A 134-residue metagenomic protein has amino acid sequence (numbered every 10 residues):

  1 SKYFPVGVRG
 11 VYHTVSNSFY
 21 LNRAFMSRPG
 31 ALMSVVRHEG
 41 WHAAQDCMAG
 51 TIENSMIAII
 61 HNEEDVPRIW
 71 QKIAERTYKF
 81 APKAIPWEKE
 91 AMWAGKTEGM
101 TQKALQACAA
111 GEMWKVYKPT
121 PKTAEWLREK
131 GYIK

Functional and structural regions predicted by a protein language model:
S1-T14, S18-Y20: Predominantly extracellular/secreted Zn2+-dependent metalloproteases
Y3-P5, M26-S27, W41, G50-T51: Short, solvent-exposed loop/turn segments at secondary-structure junctions
S18-V36: Short pre-active-site segment immediately N-terminal to the catalytic Zn-binding motif
Y20, A43-Q45, W93: Structural recognition of the beta-strand scaffold that forms the well-ordered cores of secreted hydrolase catalytic
M33, R37, W41, M92-K96: Non-transmembrane alpha-helical segments in soluble domains of secreted/periplasmic/extracellular proteins
G40-A58: Catalytic Zn2+-binding segment of zinc metalloproteases
N54-K134: Metalloprotease/metallohydrolase-associated module, dominated by Zn2+-dependent proteases
